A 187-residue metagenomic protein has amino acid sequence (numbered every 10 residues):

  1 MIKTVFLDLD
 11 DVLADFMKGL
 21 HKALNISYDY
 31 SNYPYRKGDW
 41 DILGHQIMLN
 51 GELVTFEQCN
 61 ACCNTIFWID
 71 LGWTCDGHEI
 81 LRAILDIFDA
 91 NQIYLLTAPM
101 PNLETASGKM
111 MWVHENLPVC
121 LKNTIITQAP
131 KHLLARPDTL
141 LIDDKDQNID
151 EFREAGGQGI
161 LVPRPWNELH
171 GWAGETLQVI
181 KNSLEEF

Functional and structural regions predicted by a protein language model:
M1-T55: Active-site neighborhood of HAD-like aspartate-dependent phosphohydrolases
A14-M17, K22, Q92-I93, N102-A106 (+3 more regions): Short catalytic/ligand-binding loop motif for oxyanion handling, primarily in non-cytosolic enzymes, centered on
M48-N64, N91-Y94: Short, basic/glycine-rich phosphate-binding loops at helix/coil junctions that contact nucleotide phosphates
F67-W73, G77-K109, V113: Substrate-recognition element of Asp-dependent hydrolases with the DxDx(T/V) motif
L96-I142, D146-D150: Substrate-recognition "cap/lid" segment bordering the active-site pocket of phosphatases
T124-T127, G174-E186: Short acidic-hydrophobic, aromatic-tinged amphipathic segments that line or gate anion-handling sites
L140-V179: Acidic, Mg2+-coordinating phosphoryl-transfer loop and its flanking beta/alpha structural elements, shared across
